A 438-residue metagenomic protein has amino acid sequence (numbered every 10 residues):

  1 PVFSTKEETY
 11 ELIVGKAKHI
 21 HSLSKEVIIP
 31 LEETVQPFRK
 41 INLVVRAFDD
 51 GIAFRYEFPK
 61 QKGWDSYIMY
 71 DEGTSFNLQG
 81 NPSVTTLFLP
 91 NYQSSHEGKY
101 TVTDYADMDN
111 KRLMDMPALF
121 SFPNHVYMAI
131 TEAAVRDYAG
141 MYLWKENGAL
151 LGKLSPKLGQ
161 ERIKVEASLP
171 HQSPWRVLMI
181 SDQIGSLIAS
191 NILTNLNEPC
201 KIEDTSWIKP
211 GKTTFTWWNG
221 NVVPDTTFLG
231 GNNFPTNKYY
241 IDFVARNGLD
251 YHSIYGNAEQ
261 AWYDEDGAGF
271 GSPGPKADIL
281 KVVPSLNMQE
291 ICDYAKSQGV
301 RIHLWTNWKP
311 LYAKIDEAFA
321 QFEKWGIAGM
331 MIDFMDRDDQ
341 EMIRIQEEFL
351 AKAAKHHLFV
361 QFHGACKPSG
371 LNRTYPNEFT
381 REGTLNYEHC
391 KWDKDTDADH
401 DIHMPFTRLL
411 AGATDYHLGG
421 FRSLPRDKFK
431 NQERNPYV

Functional and structural regions predicted by a protein language model:
P1-K201: N-terminal accessory beta-strand-rich subdomains and adjacent acidic, glycine-rich linkers that precede catalytic cores
K25-V27, I52, E72-T74, S173-W175 (+5 more regions): Structural beta-strand/beta-sheet cores of well-ordered domains, especially the beta-sheet scaffolds that support
E33, A47-D49, G80, S181 (+6 more regions): Short, flexible loop/turn elements at secondary-structure junctions
N42, I163-E166, Y239-I241, I291 (+1 more regions): Generic recognition of flexible, low-complexity loop/linker segments
G73, P117-L119, I241, C292 (+2 more regions): Short amphipathic alpha-helical segments and helix-helix/interface helices
V165-N247, Y251, Y255: An acidic-aromatic substrate-binding cleft motif
G256-P436: Aromatic- and carboxylate-enriched substrate-binding clefts and catalytic-loop regions of carbohydrate-active enzymes
